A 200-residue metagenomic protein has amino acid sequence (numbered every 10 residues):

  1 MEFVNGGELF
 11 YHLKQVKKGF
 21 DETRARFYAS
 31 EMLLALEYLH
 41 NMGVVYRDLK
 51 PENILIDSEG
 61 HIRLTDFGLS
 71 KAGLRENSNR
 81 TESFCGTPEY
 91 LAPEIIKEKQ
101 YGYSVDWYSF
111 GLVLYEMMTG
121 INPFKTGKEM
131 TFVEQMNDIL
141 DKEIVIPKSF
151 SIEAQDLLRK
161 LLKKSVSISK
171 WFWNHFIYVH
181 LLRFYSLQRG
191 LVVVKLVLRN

Functional and structural regions predicted by a protein language model:
E2-E8: Conserved short submotifs of the Hanks-type protein kinase catalytic core that shape the nucleotide-binding pocket
F10-G19: AlphaC helix of the protein kinase catalytic domain
Y28-A29: Activation segment signature within eukaryotic-like protein kinase domains
L34-V44: Protein kinase catalytic-loop region centered on the HRD/HxD motif
D106: Conserved catalytic-loop aspartate of Hanks-type protein kinases
T119-P123: Structural helix C-cap motif within protein kinase domains
